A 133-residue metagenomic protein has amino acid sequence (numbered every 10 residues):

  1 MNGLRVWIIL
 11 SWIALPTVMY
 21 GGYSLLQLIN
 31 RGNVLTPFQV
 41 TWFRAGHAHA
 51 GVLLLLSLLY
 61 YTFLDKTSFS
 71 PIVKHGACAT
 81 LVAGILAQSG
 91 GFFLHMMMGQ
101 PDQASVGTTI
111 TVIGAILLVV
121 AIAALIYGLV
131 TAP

Functional and structural regions predicted by a protein language model:
M1-P133: Polytopic transmembrane helical bundles with strong interfacial aromatic enrichment
